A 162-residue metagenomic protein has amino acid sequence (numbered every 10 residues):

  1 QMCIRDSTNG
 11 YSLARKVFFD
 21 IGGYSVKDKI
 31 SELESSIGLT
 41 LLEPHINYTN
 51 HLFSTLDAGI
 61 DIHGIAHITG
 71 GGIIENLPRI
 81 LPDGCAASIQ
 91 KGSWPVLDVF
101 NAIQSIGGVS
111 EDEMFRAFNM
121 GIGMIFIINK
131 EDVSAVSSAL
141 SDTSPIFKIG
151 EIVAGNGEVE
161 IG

Functional and structural regions predicted by a protein language model:
M2-I4, F126: Short, small-residue-biased leader/transition segments that mark boundaries at the very start of proteins
C3, G10, S137-S138: Short, charged, solvent-exposed linker or helix-capping segments at domain edges/interfaces that act as flexible hinges
R5-T8, D132: Short acidic/polar capping segments at secondary-structure boundaries
T8-Y24: Short, compositionally biased
F19-L42, I46-G162: Glycine-/charge-enriched secondary-structure boundary and capping motifs
